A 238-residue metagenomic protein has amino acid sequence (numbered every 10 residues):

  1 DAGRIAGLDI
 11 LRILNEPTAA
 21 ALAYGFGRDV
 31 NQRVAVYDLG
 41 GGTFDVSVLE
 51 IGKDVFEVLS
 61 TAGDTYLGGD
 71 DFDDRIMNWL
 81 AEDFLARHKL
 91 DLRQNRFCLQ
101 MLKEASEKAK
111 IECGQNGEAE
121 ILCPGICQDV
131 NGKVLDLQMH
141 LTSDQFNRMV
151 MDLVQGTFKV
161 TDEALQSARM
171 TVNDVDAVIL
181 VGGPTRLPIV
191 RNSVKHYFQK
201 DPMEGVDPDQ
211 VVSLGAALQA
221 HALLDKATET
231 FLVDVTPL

Functional and structural regions predicted by a protein language model:
D1-L238: Oxyanion-binding/catalytic loops of NTP- or PPi-dependent enzymes
